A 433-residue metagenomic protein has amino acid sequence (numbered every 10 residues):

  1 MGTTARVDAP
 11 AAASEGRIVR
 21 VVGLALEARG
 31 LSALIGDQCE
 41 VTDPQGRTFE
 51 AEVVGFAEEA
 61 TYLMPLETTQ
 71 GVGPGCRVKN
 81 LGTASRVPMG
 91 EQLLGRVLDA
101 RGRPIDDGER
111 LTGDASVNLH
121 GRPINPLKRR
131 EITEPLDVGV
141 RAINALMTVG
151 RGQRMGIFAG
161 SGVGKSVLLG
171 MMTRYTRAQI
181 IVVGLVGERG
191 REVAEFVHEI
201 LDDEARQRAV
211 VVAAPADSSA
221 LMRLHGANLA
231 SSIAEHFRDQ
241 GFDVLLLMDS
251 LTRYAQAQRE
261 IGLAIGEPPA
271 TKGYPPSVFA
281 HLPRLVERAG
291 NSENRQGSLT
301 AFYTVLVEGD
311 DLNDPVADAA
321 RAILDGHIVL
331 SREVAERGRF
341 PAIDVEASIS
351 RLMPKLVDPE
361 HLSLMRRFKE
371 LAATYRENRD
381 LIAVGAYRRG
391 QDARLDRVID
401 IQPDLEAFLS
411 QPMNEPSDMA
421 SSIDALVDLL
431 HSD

Functional and structural regions predicted by a protein language model:
M1-R96, A100-I105: N-terminal accessory targeting/assembly segments
G2-T3, L81, V138-I143, A230 (+1 more regions): Phosphate-interacting basic helix/loop segments used at nucleotide- and nucleic-acid interfaces
T4, R47-E50, S85-M89, R103-E109 (+5 more regions): Active-site phosphate-binding and catalytic loops of NTP-dependent enzymes
S14, V22, I35, L93 (+6 more regions): A generic structural signal for well-ordered coil/turn residues at beta-strand boundaries that shape enzyme active-site
R20-V22, G30, D43-Q45, G55 (+12 more regions): Flexible glycine-/small-residue-rich
V21, N80-G82, A100, D106 (+12 more regions): Residue-level signal for pocket-adjacent positions within structured domains
V72-L168, T173: Short, glycine/charged-enriched hinge/interface segments at domain edges or termini
A145-L146, G152-D433: P-loop NTPase catalytic core
